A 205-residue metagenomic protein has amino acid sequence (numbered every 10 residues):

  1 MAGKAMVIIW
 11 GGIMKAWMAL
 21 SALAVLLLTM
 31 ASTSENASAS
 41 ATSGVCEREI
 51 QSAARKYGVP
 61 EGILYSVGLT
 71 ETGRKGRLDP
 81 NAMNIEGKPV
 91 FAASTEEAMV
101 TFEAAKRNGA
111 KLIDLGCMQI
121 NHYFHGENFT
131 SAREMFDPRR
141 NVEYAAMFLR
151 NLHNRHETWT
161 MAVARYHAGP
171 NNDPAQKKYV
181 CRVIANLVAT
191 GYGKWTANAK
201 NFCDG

Functional and structural regions predicted by a protein language model:
M1-I13: Short, Lys/Arg-enriched N-terminal segments with co-localized hydrophobic residues within the first ~10-30 amino acids
G11, A31, M99-V100: Short, contiguous, well-ordered secondary-structure segments
G12-S21: Bacterial N-terminal signal peptides that target proteins for export
S21-T29: Bacterial N-terminal signal peptides
L28-A41: Bacterial Sec-dependent signal peptides at the C-terminal "C-region" and cleavage site
S38-G205: Catalytic glycan-binding domains that act on GlcNAc-containing polysaccharides
